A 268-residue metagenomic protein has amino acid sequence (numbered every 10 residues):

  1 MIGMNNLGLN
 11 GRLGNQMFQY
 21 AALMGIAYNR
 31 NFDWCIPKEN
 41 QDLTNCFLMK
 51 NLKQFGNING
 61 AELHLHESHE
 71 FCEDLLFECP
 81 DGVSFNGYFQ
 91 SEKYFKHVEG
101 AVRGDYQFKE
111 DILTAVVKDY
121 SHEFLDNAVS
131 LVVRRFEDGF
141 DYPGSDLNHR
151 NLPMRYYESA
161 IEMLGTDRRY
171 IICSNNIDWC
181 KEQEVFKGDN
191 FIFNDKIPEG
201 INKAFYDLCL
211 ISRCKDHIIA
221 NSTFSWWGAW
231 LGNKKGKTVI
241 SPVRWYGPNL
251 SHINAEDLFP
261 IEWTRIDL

Functional and structural regions predicted by a protein language model:
G3, E39-R168: Secretory-pathway luminal glycosyltransferase catalytic domains
G3-M4, D33-E39, S130-V132, I171-C173 (+2 more regions): A structural signal for short, well-ordered beta-strand segments and their strand-loop junctions that often border
G8-F18: A short, glycine/small-residue-rich beta-strand->loop->alpha-helix junction that serves as a flexible
L13, L164-I253: Donor-binding and catalytic core of enzymes assembling or modifying cell-surface/extracellular glycoconjugates
Q16-Y28, Y157-I161: Histidine-anchored nucleotide/phosphate-binding helix
L23, A27, S121-N127, R150-M154 (+4 more regions): Catalytic phosphate/metal-binding cores of nucleic-acid and nucleotide-processing enzymes, i.e., regions that mediate
G247-L268: Leloir-type glycosyltransferase catalytic cores
